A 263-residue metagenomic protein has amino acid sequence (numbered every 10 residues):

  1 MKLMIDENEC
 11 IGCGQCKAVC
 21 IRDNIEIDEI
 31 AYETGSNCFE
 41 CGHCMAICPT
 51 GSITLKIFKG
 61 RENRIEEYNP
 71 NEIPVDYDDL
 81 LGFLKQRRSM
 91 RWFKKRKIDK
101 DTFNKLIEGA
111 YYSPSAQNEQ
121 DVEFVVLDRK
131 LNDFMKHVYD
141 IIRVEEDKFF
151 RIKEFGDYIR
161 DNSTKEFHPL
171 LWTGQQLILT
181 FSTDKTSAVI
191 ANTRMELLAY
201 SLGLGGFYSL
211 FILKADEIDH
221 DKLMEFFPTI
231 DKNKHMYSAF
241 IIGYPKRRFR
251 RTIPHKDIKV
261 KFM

Functional and structural regions predicted by a protein language model:
M1-M263: Acidic, surface-exposed loops and disordered segments
